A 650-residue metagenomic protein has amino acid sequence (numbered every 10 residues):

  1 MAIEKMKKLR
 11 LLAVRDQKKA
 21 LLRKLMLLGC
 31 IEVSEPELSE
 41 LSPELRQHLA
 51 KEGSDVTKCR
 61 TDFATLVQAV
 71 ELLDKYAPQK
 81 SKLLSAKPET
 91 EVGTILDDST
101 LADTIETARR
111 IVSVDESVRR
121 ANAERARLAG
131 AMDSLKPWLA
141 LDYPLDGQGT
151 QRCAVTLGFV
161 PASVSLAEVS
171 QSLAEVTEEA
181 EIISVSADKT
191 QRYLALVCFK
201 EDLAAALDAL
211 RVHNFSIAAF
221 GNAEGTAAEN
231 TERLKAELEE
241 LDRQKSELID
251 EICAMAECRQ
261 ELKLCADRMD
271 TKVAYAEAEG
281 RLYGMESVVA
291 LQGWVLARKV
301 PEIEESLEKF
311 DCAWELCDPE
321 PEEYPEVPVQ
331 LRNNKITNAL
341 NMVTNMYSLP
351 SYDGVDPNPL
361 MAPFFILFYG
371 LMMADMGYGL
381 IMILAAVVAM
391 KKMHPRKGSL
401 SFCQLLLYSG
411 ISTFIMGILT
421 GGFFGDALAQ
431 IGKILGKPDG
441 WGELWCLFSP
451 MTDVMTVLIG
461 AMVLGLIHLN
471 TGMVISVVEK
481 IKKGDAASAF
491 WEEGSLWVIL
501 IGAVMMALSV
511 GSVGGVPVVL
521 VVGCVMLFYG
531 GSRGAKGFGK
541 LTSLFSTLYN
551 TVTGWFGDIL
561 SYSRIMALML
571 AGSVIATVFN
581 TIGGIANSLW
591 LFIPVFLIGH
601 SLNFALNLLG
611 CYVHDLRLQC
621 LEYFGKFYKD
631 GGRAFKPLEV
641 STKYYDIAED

Functional and structural regions predicted by a protein language model:
M1-M361, A389, R396-S399, C403: Long, charged N-terminal accessory/stalk domains
A2-K8, D16-L22, M26-V33, V300-D650: Conserved, carboxylate-rich catalytic/transport cores that coordinate ions
